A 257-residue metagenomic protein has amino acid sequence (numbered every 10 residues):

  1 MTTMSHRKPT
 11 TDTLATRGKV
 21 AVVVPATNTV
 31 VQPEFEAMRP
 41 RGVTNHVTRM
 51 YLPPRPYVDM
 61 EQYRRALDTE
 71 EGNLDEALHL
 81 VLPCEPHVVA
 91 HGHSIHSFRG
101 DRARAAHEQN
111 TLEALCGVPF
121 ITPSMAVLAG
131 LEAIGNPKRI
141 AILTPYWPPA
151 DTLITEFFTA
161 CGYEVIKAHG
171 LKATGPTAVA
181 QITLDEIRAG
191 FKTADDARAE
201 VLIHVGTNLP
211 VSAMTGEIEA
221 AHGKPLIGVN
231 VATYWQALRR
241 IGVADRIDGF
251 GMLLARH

Functional and structural regions predicted by a protein language model:
T2-D75, L143-T183: N-terminal glycine-rich anion-binding loop in soluble enzyme alpha/beta folds
E70-V118, T122-M125, E200, H204-S212: N-terminal glycine-rich phosphate/adenylate-binding segment common to multiple enzyme folds
E108-P176, L254-A255: Conserved beta-alpha
I121-A129, Q181-K192: Active-site glycine-rich loop that binds ribose-phosphate moieties when present
A173-A178, H222-R246: Short, flexible loop segments at boundaries between secondary-structure elements
R188-A221, T233-Y234: Hydrophobic alpha-helical
A244-H257: Short, basic/aromatic-enriched C-terminal tail that caps enzymatic domains
